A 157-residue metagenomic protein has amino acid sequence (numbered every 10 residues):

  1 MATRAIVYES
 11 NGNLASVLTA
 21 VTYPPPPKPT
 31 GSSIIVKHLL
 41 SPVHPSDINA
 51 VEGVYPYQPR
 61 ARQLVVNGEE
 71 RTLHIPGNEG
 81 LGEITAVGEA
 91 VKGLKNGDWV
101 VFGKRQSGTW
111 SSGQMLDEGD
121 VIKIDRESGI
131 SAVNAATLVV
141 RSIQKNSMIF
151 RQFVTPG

Functional and structural regions predicted by a protein language model:
M1-P76: Short N-terminal strand-loop motif that marks the start of NAD(P)H/FAD-dependent oxidoreductase cofactor-binding domains
A20, L81-E83, W99, G113-M115 (+1 more regions): Conserved hydrophobic/aromatic beta-strand scaffold that supports enzyme active sites
P26-P27, K92, Q152-F153: Residue "hotspots" at secondary-structure boundaries inside conserved domains
P29-T30, K95-N96, T155: Residue-level recognition of short, solvent-exposed, well-ordered loop/turn junctions that link secondary-structure
G31, K104-G119: A structural motif shared across PLP-dependent enzymes of the aminotransferase-like
E69-R71, G103-S111, G129-A136: A glycine-/small-polar-enriched, mobile loop at the entrance of the PLP active site in fold-type I
E79-Q106: A glycine-/small-residue-rich N-terminal strand-loop-strand element that serves as the cofactor-binding glycine loop
R126-G157: A glycine-rich, Thr/Ser-enriched phosphate-binding loop motif common to dinucleotide/cofactor-binding enzymes
